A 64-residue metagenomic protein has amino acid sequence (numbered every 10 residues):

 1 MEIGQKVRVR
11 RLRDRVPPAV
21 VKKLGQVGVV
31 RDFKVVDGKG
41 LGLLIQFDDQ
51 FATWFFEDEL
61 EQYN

Functional and structural regions predicted by a protein language model:
E2-N64: Basic/aromatic-rich interaction segments and small domains that mediate binding to polyanionic partners
